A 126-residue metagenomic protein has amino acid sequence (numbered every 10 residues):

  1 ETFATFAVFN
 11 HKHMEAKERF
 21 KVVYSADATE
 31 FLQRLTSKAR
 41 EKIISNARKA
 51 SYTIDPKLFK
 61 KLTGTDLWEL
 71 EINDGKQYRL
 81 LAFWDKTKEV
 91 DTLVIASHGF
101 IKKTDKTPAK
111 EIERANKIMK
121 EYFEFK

Functional and structural regions predicted by a protein language model:
E1-Y78, K86-V94, F100-K126: Basic, Lys/Arg-enriched alpha-helical interface segments
